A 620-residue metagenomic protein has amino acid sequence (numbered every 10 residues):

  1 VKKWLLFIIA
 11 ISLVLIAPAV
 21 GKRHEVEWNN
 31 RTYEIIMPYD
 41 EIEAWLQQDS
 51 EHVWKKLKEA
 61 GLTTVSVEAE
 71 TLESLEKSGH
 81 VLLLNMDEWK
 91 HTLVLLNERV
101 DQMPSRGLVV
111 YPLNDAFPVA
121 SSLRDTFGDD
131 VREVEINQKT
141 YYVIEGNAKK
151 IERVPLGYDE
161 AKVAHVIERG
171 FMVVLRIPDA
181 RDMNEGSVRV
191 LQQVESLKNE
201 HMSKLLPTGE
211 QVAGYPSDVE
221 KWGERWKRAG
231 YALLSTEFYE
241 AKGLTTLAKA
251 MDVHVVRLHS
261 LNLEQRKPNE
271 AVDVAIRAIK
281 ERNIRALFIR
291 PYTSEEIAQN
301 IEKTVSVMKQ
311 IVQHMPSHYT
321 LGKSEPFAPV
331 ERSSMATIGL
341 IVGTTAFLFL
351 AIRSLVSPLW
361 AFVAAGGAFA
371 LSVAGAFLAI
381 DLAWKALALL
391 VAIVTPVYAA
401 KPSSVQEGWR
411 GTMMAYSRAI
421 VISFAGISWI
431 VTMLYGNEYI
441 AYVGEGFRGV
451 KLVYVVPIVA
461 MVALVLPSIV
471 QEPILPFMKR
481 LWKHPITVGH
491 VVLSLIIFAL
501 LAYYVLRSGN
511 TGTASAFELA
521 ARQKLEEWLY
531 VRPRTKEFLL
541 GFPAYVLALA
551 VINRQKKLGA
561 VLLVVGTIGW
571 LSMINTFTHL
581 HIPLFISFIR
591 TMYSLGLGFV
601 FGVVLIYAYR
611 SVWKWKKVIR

Functional and structural regions predicted by a protein language model:
K2-V14, I338-R620: Alpha-helical transmembrane segments of integral membrane proteins
K3-L5, P18-E25, S74-L75: Extended, polar, solvent-exposed accessory "stalk/spacer" segments that flank core modules
L15-A19, Q47-Q48: Short amphipathic alpha-helical surface micro-motifs
P18-W28, L506-T513: Hydrophobic alpha-helical transmembrane segments in integral membrane proteins
H24-R332: Soluble extramembrane regions of membrane proteins in the secretory/endomembrane system
